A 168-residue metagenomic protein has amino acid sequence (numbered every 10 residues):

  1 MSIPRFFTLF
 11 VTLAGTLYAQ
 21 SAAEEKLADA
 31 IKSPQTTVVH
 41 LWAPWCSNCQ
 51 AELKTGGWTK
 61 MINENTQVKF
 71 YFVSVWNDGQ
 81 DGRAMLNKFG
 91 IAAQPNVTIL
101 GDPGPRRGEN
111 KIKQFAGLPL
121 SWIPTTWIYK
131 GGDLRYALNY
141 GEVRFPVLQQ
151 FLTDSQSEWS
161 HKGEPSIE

Functional and structural regions predicted by a protein language model:
F6-T16: Bacterial N-terminal signal peptides
Q20, Q150-E168: Non-globular targeting/processing and membrane-anchoring segments
Q20-T37, K60-I62: A short beta-strand-turn-helix
S21-A23, N96-R106: Short acidic-hydrophobic, aromatic-tinged amphipathic segments that line or gate anion-handling sites
I31-Q50: Short active-site neighborhood of thiol/selenol oxidoreductases, capturing the structured segment around
S33-V38, T66-Y71, A93-N96, I123 (+1 more regions): Loop/turn elements at helix/coil->beta-strand transitions in domains of secreted/extracellular proteins
A51-I91, P105-K111: Structural microenvironment flanking redox-active thiols in thiol-disulfide oxidoreductases
G104-Q150: Thiol/disulfide oxidoreductase modules built on the thioredoxin-like
